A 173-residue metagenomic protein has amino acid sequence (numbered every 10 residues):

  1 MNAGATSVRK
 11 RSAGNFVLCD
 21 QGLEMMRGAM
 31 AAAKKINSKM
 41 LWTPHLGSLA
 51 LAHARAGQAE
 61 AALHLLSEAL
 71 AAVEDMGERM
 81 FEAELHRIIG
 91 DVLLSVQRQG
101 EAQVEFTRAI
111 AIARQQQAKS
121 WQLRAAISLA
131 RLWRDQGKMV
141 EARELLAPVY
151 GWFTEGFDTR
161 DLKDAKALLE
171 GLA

Functional and structural regions predicted by a protein language model:
M1-A173: Helix-coil-helix junctions within alpha-helical repeat/solenoid scaffolds
